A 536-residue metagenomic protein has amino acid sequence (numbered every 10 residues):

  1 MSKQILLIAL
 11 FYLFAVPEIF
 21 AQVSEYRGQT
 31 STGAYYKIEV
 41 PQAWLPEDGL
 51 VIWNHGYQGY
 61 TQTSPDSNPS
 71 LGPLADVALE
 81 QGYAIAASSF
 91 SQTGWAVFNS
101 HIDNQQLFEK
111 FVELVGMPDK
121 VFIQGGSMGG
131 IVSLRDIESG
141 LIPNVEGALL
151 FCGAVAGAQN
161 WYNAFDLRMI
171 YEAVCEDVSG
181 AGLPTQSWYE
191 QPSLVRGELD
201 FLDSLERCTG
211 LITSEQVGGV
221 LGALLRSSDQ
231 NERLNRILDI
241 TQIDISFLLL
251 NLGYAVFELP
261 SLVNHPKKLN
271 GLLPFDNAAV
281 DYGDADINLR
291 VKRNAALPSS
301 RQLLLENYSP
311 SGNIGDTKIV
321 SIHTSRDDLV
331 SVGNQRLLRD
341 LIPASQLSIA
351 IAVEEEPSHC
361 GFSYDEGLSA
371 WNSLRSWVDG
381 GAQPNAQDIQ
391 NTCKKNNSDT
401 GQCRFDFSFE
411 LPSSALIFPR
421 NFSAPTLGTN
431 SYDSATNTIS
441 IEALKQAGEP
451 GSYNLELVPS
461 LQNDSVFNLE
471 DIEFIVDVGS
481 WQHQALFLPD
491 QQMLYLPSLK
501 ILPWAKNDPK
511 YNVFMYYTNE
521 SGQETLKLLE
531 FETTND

Functional and structural regions predicted by a protein language model:
Q22-W44, K292: N-terminal cap/lid segment of alpha/beta-hydrolase-fold proteins
L45-P46, L107-S127, N144: Gly/Ser-rich "nucleophile elbow"/oxyanion-hole loop immediately N-terminal to the catalytic nucleophile in hydrolases
E47-Y57: Short beta-strand element of the alpha/beta-hydrolase
K120-E176: Primarily recognizes the serine-hydrolase "nucleophile elbow" in alpha/beta-hydrolase and SGNH/GDSL folds
A154-S309: Accessory cap/linker subdomain of secreted extracellular hydrolases
E206-C208, L225-V256, S345, E355-A424 (+1 more regions): Alpha/beta-hydrolase-fold serine-hydrolase catalytic core, especially in secreted/extracellular enzymes
V320-H323: Short beta-strand/loop motif that positions the catalytic acidic residue of the alpha/beta-hydrolase fold
L329-G333: Conserved alpha/beta-hydrolase "acid-adjacent" motif
